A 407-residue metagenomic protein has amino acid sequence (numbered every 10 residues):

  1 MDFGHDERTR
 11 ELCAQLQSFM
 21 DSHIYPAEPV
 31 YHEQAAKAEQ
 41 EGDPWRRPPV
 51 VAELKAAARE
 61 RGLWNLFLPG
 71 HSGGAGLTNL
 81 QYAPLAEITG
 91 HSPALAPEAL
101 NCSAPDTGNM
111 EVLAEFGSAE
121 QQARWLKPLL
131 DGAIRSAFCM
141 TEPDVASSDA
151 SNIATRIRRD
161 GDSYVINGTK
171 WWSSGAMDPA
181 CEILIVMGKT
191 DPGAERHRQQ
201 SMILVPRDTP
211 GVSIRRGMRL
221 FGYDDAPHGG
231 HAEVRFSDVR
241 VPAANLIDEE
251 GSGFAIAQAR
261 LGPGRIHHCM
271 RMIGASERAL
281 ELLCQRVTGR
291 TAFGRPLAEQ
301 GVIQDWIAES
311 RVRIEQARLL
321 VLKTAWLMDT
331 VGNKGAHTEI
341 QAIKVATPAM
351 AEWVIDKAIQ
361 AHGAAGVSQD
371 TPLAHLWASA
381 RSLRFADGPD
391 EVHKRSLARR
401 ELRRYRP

Functional and structural regions predicted by a protein language model:
M1-A96, C102-A104, F116-Q121, P128-A133 (+4 more regions): Alpha-helical interface subdomain recognition
N109-F116, C139, G193-A194: Flexible, glycine-rich active-site loops centered on histidine and acidic residues that chelate a metal or position
E115-G117, R158, V186-K189, L204-P206 (+2 more regions): Short beta-strand-to-turn element immediately C-terminal to the catalytic PLP-Schiff-base lysine in fold type I
G132-T141, V186: A short, Trp-centered hydrophobic/proline-enriched beta-strand micro-motif
D144-S148, G175-P179, P192-A194, F221-G230: Short Gly/Pro-enriched turn/cap motifs at secondary-structure boundaries
N152, P210-R240: Flexible, small-/acidic-enriched active-site or ligand-binding loops
A154, D162-S163, N167-R215: A short core secondary-structure module
D238-I256: Long, acidic (Asp/Glu-rich), low-complexity accessory segments flanking structured domains
